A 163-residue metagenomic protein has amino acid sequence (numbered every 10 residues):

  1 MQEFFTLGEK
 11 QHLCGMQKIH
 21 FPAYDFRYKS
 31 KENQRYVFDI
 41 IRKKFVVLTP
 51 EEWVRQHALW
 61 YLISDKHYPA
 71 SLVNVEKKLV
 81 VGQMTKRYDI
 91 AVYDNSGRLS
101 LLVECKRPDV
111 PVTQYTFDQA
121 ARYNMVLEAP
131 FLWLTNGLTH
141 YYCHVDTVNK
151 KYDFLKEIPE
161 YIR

Functional and structural regions predicted by a protein language model:
G15-F131, L138-R163: A short, conserved, highly charged catalytic patch centered on acidic carboxylates
